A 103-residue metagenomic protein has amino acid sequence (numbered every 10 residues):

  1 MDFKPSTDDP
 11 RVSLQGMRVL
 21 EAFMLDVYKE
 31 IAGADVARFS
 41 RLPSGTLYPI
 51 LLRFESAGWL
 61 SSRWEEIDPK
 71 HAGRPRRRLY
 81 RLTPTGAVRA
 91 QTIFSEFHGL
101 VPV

Functional and structural regions predicted by a protein language model:
M1-T7, T85-V103: Amphipathic alpha-helical dimerization/coiled-coil segments that flank or bridge DNA-binding/regulatory modules
S6-Y48: N-terminal helix-turn-helix DNA-binding core of bacterial DNA-binding proteins
S13, T83-T85: Residue-level signal for threonine
R38, E55-S56: Alpha-helical residues within the helix-turn-helix
Y48-E55: Short, hydrophobic-biased segments on the C-terminal half of alpha helices that form "recognition helices"
A57-G73, R81: Beta-hairpin "wing" of winged helix-turn-helix
R77: Short coil/loop residues immediately preceding or within conserved phosphate-binding loops of NTP-utilizing enzyme
